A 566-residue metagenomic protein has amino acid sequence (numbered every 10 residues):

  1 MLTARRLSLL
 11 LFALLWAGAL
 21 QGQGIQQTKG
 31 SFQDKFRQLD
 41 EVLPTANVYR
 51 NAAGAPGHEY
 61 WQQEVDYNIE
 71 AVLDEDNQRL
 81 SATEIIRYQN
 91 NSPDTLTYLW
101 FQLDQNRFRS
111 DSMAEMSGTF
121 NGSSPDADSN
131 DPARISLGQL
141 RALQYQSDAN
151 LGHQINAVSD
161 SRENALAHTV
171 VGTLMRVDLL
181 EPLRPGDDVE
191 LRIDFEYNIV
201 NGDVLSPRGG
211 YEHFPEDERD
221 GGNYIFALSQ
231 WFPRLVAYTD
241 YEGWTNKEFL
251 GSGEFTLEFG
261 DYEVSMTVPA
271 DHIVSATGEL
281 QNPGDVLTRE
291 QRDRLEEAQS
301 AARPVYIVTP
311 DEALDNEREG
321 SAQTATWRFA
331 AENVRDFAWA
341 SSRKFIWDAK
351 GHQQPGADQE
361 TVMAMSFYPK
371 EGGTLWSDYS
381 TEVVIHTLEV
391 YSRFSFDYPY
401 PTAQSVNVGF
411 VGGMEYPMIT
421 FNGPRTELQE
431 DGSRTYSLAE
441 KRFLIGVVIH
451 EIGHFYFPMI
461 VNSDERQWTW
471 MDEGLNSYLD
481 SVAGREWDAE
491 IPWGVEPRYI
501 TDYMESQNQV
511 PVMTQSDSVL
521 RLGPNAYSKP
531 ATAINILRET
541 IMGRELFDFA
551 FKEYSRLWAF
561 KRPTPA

Functional and structural regions predicted by a protein language model:
S8-A19: Bacterial N-terminal signal peptides
Q21-G22, F32-R50, F329, E360 (+1 more regions): Hydrophobic alpha-helical and helix-loop surface patches within well-folded domains that function as non-catalytic
G22-L80, S229: N-terminal, polar/Ser/Thr-rich
I25, E70, N77-R79, Q89 (+4 more regions): A surface-exposed beta-strand-loop module
L80-R107, S112: Ligand-binding face of N-terminal immunoglobulin V-set domains in extracellular IgSF glycoproteins
E84-I86, N90, L103-Q105, D187-N201 (+2 more regions): Short, hydrophobic/aromatic-enriched beta-strand segments in well-ordered soluble domains
D111-N130, E196-E258, Y262, P283 (+1 more regions): Glycine/proline-rich low-complexity spacer/linker segments in large multi-domain proteins
Q230, L235-W244, L250-I449, Y478: Hydrophobic helix-coil surface modules that form long, contiguous segments used for peptide/substrate interaction
